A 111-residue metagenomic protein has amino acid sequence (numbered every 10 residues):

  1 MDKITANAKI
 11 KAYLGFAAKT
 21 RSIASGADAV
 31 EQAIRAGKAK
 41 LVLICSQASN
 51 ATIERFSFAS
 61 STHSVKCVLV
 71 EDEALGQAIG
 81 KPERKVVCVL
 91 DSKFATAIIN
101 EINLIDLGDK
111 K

Functional and structural regions predicted by a protein language model:
M1-I4, T62, V89, K110-K111: N-terminal targeting/trafficking signals and adjacent low-complexity tails
A6-I44: N-terminal first-folded block
I10, G26, V30, K38 (+5 more regions): Amphipathic alpha-helical interface surfaces
R21, K40-L41, K66-V68, R84-V87: Structural motif
C45, E71, L90: Short beta->alpha connector loops at strand-helix junctions that form conserved, small/polar/Pro-enriched
Q47-N50: Gly/Ser/Thr-rich loops at beta-strand to alpha-helix junctions that form or flank small-molecule/cofactor-binding
E54-R84: Mid-chain, well-packed structural core segment of small domains
G76-K111: C-terminal structural segments of small proteins and small subunits
